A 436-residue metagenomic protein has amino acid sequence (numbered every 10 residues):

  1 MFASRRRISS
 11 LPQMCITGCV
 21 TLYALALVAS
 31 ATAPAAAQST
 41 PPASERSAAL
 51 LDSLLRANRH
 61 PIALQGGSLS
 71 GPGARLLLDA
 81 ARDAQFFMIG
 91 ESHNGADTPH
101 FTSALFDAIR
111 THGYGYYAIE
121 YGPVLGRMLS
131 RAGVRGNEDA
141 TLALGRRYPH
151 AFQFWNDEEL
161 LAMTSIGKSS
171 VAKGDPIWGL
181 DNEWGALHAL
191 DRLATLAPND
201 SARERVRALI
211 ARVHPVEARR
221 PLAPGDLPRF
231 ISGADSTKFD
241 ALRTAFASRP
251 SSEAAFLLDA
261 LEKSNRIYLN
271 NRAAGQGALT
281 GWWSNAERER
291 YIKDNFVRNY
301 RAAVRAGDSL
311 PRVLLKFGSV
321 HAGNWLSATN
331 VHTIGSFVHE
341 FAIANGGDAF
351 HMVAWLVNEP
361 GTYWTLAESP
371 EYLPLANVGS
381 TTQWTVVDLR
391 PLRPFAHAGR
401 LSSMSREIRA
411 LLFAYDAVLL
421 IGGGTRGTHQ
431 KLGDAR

Functional and structural regions predicted by a protein language model:
M1-Q13: N-terminal secretory signal peptides that target proteins for export/translocation
M14-S30: Bacterial N-terminal signal peptides
A29-A31, A35-S39: Boundary at the C-terminal end of the N-terminal hydrophobic targeting segment
Q38-Q85, R135-T141: N- or domain-start disorder-to-order transition segments that initiate the globular core
E45-L64, G71, P311, V320-R436: C-terminal regions of proteins
A74-T111: Zymogen propeptides
F87-I89, G115-E120, P176-G179, R312-K316 (+1 more regions): Structural recognition of the beta-strand scaffold that forms the well-ordered cores of secreted hydrolase catalytic
S130-V304, F317: A substrate-binding/cap region within the structured catalytic cores of diverse enzymes
